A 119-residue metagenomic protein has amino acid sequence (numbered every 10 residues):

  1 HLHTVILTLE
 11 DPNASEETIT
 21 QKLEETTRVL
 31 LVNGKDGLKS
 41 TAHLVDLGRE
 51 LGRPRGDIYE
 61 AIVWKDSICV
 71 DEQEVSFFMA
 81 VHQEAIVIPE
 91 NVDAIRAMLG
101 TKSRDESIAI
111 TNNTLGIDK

Functional and structural regions predicted by a protein language model:
H1-M79: C-terminal substrate-binding/catalytic lobe of Rossmann-fold NAD(P)-dependent oxidoreductases
G56-K119: NAD(P)-dependent Rossmann-like dehydrogenase/reductase catalytic/cofactor-binding core
